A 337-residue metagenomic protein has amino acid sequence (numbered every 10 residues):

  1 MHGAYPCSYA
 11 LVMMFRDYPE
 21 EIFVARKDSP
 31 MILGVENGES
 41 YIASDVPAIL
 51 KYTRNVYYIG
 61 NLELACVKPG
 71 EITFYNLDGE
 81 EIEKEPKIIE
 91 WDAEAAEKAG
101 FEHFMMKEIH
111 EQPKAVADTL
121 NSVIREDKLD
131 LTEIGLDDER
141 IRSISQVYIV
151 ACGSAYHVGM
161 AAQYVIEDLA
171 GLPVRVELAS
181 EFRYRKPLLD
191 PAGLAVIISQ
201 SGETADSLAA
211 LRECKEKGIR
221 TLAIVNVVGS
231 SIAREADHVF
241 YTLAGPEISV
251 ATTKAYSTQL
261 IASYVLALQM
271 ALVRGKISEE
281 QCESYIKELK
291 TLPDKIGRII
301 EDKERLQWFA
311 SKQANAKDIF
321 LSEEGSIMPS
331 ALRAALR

Functional and structural regions predicted by a protein language model:
M1-E102, K114-N121, R125-S145, Y184 (+3 more regions): Conserved short alpha-helical segments that host acidic/polar catalytic motifs at enzyme active sites
S8, D28, N61-L62, P69 (+7 more regions): Active-site lining segments that contact anionic ligands and/or coordinate catalytic metals
L11-F15, V24-A25, L33-V35, I42-S44 (+8 more regions): General beta-strand structural signal in soluble alpha/beta enzymes
P19, V24-L33, F101-M105, V116 (+3 more regions): Conserved phosphate/anionic-ligand binding catalytic regions in large, soluble enzymes, centered on
G34, V158-G159, R175-V176, A205-L208 (+2 more regions): Extended hydrophobic-aromatic, low-complexity segments
M106, H110-E111: Predominantly extracellular/luminal regions of secreted and cell-surface proteins, especially disulfide-bonded
Q112-V116, L120-Y148, H238-R337: Active-site phosphate/pyrophosphate-binding segments
R142-T291: Glycine-rich phosphate-binding loops that contact phosphosugars or nucleotide phosphates
